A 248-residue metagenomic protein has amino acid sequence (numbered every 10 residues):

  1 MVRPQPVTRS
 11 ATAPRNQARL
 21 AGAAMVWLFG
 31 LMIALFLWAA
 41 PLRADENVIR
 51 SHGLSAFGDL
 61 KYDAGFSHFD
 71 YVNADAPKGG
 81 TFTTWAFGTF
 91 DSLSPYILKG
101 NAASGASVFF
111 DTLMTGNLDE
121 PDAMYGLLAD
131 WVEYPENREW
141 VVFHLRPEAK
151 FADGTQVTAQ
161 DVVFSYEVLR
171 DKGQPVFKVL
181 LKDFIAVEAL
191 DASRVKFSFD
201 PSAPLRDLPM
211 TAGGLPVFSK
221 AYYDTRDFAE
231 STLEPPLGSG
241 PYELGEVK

Functional and structural regions predicted by a protein language model:
M1-A23: N-terminal secretory signal peptides that target proteins for export/translocation
A23-W38: Bacterial N-terminal signal peptides
A40-A44: Sec/Tat signal peptide C-region and signal peptidase I cleavage site
D45-N137, H144, E167, E234-G245: N-terminal lobe/hinge region of extracytoplasmic solute-binding protein
G88-S92, E148-K150, L169, S202-L205: Solvent-exposed loop/turn segments at secondary-structure junctions within structured extracellular/periplasmic domains
H144, V179-D224, P241-E246: Surface-exposed binding/hinge segments that line and control ligand-binding clefts or catalytic entry sites
D161: Ca2+-coordinating acidic residues in Ca2+-binding motifs
